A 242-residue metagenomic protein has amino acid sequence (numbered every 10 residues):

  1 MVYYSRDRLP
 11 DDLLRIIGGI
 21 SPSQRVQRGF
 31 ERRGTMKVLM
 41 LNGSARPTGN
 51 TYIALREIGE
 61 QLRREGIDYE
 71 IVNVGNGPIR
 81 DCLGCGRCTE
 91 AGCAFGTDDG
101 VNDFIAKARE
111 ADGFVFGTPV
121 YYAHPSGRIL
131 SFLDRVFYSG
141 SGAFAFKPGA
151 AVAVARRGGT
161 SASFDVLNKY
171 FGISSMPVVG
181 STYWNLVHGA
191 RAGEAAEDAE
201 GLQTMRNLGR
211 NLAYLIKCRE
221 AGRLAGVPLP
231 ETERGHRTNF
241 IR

Functional and structural regions predicted by a protein language model:
Y3-D7, D12: Intrinsic-disorder-associated, low-complexity terminal segments enriched in Asp/Asn/His/Tyr and depleted of Lys/Arg
I16-T35: Short, Lys/Arg-enriched N-terminal segments with co-localized hydrophobic residues within the first ~10-30 amino acids
K37-E65: N-terminal beta1-alpha1 ligand-phosphate binding loop
D68-G77: A short beta-strand-loop structural module common to alpha/beta enzyme folds
G77-A108, R237-R242: Cysteine-cluster motifs in flexible loop/terminal segments that predominantly coordinate metals
F95-Y183: Helix-loop-strand module that forms the ligand-binding subsite of alpha/beta enzymes
P177-R242: Glycine-rich phosphate/pyrophosphate-binding loop and the adjoining helix
